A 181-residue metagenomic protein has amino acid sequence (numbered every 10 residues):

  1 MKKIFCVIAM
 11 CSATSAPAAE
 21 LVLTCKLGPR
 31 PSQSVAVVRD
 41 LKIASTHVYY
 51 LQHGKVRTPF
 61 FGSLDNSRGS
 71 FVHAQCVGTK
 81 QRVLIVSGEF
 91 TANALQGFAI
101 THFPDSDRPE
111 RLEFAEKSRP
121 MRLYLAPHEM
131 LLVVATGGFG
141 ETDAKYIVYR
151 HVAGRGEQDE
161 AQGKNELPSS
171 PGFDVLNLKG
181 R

Functional and structural regions predicted by a protein language model:
K3-A13: Sec-dependent N-terminal signal peptides
T14-A18: Sec/Tat signal peptide C-region and signal peptidase I cleavage site
A19-I43, M121-R181: Acidic, small-residue rich beta-repeat scaffolds with periodic aromatic anchors
R39-I43, G54, S87-A94, H102-D105 (+1 more regions): Short, flexible beta-strand-to-coil junctions
V48-S63, F98-F114, I147-N165: Surface-exposed loop/turn elements that mediate protein-protein interactions on large endomembrane-trafficking
G62-F103: Mid-chain, structured segments of secreted extracytoplasmic proteins
S67-V77, S118-Y124, E166, S170: Conserved beta-propeller blade repeats
R108-P127: An exposed acidic His-Trp-rich patch
